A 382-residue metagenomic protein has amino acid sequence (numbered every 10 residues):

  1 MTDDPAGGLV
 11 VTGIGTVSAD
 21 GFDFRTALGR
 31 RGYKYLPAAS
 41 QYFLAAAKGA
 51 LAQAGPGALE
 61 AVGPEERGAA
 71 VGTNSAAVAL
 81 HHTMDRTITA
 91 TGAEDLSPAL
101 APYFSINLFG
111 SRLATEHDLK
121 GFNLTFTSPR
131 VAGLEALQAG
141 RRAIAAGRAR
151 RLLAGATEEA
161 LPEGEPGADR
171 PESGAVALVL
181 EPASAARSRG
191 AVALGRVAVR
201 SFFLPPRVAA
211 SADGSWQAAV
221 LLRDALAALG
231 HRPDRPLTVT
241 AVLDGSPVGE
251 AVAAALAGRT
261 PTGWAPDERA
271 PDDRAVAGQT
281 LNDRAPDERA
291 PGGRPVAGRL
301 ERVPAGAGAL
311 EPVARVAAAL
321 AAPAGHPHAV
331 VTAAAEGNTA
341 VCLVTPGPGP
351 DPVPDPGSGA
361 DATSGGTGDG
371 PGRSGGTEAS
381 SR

Functional and structural regions predicted by a protein language model:
M1-F122, L134, R142-A146, T157-R382: Conserved "HGTGT" condensation-loop signature of ketosynthase/thiolase-family condensing enzymes that catalyze
T125-P129: Surface-exposed cleft-lining segments at the edges of enzyme active sites
A139: Internal active-site segments that recognize and position negatively charged phosphoryl groups and nucleotide moieties
A154: Short beta-strand and adjacent tight-turn residues that come in two discontinuous sequence segments and form the edges
